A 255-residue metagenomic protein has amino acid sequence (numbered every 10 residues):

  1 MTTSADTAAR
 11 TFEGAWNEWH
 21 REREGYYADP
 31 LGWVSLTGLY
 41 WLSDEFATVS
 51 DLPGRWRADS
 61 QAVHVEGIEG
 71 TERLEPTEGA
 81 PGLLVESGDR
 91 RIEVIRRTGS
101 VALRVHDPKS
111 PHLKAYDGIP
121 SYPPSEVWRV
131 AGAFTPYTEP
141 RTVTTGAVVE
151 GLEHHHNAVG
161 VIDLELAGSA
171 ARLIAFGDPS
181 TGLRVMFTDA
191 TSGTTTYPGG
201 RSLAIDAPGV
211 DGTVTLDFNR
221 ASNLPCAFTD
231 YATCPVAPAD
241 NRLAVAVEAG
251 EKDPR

Functional and structural regions predicted by a protein language model:
T2-G32, T37-F46: Hydrophobic, proline/glycine-rich low-complexity stretches
W41-V85: Forkhead-associated
S50-L52, I68, E86-G88, E165-S169 (+1 more regions): Short strand-coil-strand connectors
P53-Q61, R90-R96, A171-A175: Broad, structure-driven detector of short, well-ordered beta-strand segments within folded domains
T77-I92, V101, K114: Phosphate/adenylate-binding glycine loop and adjacent helical scaffold
I95-L166: Surface-exposed beta-loop interaction hotspot
D163-G209, N219: Acidic/His-leaning functional-site neighborhoods
T213-T215, N219-R255: Extended, aromatic/histidine-rich regions of cofactor-dependent oxidoreductases associated with respiratory
